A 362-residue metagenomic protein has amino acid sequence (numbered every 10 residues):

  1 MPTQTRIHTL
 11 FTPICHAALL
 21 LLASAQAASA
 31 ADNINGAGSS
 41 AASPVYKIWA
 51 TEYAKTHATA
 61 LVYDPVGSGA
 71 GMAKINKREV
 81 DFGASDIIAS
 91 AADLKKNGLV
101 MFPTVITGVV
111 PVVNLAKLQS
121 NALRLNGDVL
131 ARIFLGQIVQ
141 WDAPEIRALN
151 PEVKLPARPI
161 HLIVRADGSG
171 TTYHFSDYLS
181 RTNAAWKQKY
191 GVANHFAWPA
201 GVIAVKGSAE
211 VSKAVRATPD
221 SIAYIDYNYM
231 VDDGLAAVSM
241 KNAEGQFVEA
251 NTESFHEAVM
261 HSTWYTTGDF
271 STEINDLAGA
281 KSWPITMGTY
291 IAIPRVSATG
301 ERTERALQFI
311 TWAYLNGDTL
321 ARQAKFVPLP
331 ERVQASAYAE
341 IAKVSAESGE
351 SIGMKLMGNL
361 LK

Functional and structural regions predicted by a protein language model:
M1-F11: N-terminal secretory signal peptides that target proteins for export/translocation
T12-S24: Bacterial N-terminal signal peptides
S24-A30: Sec/Tat signal peptide C-region and signal peptidase I cleavage site
A30-K362: Flexible loop/hinge segments at secondary-structure junctions
